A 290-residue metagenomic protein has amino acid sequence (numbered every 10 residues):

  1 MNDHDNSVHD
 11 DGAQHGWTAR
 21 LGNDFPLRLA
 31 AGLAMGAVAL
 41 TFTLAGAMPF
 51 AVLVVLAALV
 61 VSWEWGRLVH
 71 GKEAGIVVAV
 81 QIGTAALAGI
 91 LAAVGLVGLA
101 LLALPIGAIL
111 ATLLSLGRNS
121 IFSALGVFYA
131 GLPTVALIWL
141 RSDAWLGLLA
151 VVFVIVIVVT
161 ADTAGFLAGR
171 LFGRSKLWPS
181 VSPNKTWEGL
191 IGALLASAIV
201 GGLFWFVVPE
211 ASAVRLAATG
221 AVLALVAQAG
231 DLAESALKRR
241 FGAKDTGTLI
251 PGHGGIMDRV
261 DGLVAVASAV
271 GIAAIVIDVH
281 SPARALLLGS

Functional and structural regions predicted by a protein language model:
N2-A221, L225: Membrane-embedded alpha-helical bundles of polytopic integral membrane proteins
L29, W65, T163, A229-S235 (+1 more regions): Generic detector of well-ordered alpha-helical packing
R170-L171, K238-F241, V264, S268-A269: Re-entrant/interfacial helical elements at transmembrane boundaries that shape and gate the permeation pathway
K185-I191, T248-V264: Divalent-cation-assisted or electrostatically stabilized phosphate/pyrophosphate-binding catalytic cores
G201, W205, V270-A274, D278: Juxtamembrane/transmembrane-helix interface segments of polytopic membrane transporters
A233-L249: Interfacial helix-loop-helix junctions of multi-pass membrane proteins
R259-I275: Final/C-terminal transmembrane alpha-helix of multipass membrane proteins
A274-S290: Juxtamembrane boundary at the C-terminal end of a transmembrane helix
